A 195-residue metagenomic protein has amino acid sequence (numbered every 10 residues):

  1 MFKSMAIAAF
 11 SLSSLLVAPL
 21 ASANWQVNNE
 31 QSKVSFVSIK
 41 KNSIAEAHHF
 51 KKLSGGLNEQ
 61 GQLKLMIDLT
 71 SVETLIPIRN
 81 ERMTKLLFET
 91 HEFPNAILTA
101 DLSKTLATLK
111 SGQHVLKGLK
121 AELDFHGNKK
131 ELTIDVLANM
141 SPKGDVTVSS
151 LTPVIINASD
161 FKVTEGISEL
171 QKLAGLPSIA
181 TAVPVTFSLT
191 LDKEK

Functional and structural regions predicted by a protein language model:
M1-A9: Bacterial N-terminal signal peptides that target proteins for export
S22-K195: Low-complexity, acidic/polar, glycine-enriched regions of mature
